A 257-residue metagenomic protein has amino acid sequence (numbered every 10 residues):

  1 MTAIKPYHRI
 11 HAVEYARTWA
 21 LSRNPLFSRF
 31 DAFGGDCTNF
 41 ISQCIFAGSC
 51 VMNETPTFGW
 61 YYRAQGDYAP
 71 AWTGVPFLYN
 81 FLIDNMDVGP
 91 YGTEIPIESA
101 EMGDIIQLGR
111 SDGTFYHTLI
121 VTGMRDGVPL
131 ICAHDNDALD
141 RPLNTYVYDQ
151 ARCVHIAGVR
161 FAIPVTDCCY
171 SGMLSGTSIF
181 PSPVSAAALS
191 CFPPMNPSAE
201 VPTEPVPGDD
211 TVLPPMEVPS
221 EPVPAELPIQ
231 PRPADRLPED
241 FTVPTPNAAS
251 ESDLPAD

Functional and structural regions predicted by a protein language model:
M1-T73: N-terminal capping segments
I10, V121, D149-R152: A structural signal for short, hydrophobic beta-strand segments that form beta-sheets in beta-rich/all-beta domains
Y61-H134: ...with weaker cross-activation on analogous glycine-rich loops/strands in unrelated enzymes
C132-Y148: Catalytic alpha/beta core of large soluble enzyme barrels
N144-A199: Low-complexity, Gly/Ser/Thr/Pro-rich intrinsically disordered linker/tail segments
N196, V201, P207, T211-L213 (+2 more regions): Compositionally biased, low-complexity intrinsically disordered regions
P214-P215, V223-D257: Long, low-complexity, intrinsically disordered segments
